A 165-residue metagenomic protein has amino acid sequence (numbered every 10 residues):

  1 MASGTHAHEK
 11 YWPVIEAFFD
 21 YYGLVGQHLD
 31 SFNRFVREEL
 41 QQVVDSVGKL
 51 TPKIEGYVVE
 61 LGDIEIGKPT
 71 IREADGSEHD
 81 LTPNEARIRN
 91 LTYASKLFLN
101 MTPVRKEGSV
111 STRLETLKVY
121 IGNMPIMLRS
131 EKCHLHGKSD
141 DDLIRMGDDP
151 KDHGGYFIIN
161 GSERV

Functional and structural regions predicted by a protein language model:
M1-V165: Conserved N-terminal architectural modules of multi-subunit, DNA-dependent RNA polymerase core subunits
